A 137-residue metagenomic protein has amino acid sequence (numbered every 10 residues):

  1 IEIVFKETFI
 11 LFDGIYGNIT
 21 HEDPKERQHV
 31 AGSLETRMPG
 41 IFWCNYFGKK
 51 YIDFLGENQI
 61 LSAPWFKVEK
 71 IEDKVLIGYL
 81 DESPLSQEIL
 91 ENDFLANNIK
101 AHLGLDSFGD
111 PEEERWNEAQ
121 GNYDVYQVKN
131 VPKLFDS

Functional and structural regions predicted by a protein language model:
I1-H29: Internal, hydrophobic cores of structured domains that mediate oligomerization or house catalytic pockets within large
K25-S137: C-terminal interaction module
